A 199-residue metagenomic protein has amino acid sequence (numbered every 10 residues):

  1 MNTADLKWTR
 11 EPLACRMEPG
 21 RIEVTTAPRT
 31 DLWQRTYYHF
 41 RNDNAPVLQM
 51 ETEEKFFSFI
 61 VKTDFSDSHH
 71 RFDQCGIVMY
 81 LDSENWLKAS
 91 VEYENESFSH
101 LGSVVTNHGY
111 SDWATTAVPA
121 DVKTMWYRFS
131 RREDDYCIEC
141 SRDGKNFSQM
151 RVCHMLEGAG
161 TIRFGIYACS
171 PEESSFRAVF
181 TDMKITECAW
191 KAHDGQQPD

Functional and structural regions predicted by a protein language model:
M1-D199: Extracellular glycan-recognition regions
